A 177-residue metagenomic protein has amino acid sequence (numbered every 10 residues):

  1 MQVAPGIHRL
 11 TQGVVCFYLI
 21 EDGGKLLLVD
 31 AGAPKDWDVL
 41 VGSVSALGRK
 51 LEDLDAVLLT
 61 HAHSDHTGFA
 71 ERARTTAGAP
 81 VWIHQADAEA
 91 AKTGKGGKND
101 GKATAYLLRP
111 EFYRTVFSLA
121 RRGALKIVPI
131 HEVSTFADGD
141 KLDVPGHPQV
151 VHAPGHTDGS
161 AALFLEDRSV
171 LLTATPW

Functional and structural regions predicted by a protein language model:
M1-L47, A162-P176: Conserved beta-strand hairpin/beta-sheet module of binuclear metal-dependent hydrolase folds, prominently
I7-R9, V81, V133-T135: Conserved beta-strand scaffold positions in the cores of enzyme catalytic domains, especially in NTP/NDP-utilizing
V14-V15, G42-A46, T67-F69, F136-D138 (+2 more regions): A generic local structural motif
V29-G32, D55-A62, V81-H84, H152-G155 (+1 more regions): Active-site neighborhood of phospho(di)ester-bond hydrolases with catalytic His/Asp-centered motifs
A33-K35, R122-S134, K141-D143, H147-W177: Metallo-beta-lactamase
W37-A88: Active-site metal-binding motif and surrounding structural segment of the metallo-beta-lactamase
G68-F69, A91, A162-L163: Active-site-flanking alpha-helical
A88-V151: Metallo-beta-lactamase
